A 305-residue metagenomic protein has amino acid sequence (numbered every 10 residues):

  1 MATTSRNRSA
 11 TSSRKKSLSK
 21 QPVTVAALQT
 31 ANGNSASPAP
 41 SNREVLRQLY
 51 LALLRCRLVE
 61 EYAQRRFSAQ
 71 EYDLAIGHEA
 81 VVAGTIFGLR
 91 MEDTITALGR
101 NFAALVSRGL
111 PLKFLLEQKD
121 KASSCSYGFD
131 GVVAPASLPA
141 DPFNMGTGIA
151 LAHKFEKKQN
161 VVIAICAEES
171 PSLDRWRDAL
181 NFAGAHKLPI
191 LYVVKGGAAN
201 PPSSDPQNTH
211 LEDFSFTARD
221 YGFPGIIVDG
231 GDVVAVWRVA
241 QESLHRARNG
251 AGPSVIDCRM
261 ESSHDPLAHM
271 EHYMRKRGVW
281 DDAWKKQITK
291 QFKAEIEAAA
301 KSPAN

Functional and structural regions predicted by a protein language model:
A2-R6, K20-A31, H245-N305: Glycine/aspartate-rich loop-and-adjacent alpha/beta segment that forms the canonical ThDP
A2-R8, S12-A104: N-terminal amphipathic, basic-rich helices that act as targeting or association modules
L58-K187, S204-G222: Cofactor-binding active-site loop characterized by glycine-rich and histidine/acidic residues
T96-L98, V161-I165, V193, V255-R259 (+1 more regions): Beta-strand segments within the central parallel beta-sheet cores of soluble alpha/beta enzyme folds
G99-A104, C166-S172, V194-N200, G231-V234 (+1 more regions): Acidic, glycine-rich active-site loops and adjacent beta-strand->loop/helix elements that engage anionic groups
K154-K158, T209-E242, P266-K290: Conserved thiamine diphosphate
W176-A179, R238-H245: Glycine-rich, charged/polar anion/phosphate-binding loops that engage phosphate groups from diverse ligands
P189-V194, P224: Short, proline-centered helix/strand-breaking motifs
